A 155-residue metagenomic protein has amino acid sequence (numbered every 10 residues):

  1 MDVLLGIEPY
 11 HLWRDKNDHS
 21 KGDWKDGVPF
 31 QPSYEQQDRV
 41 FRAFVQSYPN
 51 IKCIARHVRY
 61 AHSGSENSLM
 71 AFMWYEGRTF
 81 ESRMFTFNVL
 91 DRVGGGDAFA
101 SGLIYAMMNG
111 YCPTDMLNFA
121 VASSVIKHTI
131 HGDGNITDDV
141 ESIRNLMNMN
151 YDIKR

Functional and structural regions predicted by a protein language model:
M1-G77: Conserved phosphate/ATP/ADP-binding segment of small-molecule kinases
M70-A71, E81-F85: A beta-strand-loop signature enriched in Asp, Gly, Thr, and Trp that corresponds to the sialidase/neuraminidase Asp-box
R83-M149, I153: Conserved post-catalytic alpha-helical subdomain immediately downstream of the catalytic base and nucleotide-binding
